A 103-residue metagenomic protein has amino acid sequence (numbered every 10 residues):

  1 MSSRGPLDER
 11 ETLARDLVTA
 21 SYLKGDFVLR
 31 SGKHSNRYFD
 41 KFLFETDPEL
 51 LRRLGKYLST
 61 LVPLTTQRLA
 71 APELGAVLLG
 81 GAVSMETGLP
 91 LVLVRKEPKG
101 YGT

Functional and structural regions predicted by a protein language model:
S2-L64: Active-site-facing substrate-recognition patch
F27, H34, E73, V77-L78 (+1 more regions): Gly/Ser/Thr-rich beta-alpha loop segments that engage phosphate groups in nucleotides
G32, L69, L91: Conserved hydrophobic/aromatic pocket- or pore-lining residues that grip, position, or stack substrates in active sites
K41-F42, P72-L74, R95-E97: Fold-independent oxyanion-binding glycine-rich loops and adjacent beta-strand/coil segments at enzyme active sites
R53-L61, L74, L79-A82, T87: A glycine-rich, hydrophobic loop/mini-helix early in the fold
T65-E73: Short glycine-rich phosphate-binding loop at a beta-alpha junction
G81-T103: Short, glycine/charge-rich flexible loops or terminal/linker lids adjacent to PRPP-binding catalytic cores
